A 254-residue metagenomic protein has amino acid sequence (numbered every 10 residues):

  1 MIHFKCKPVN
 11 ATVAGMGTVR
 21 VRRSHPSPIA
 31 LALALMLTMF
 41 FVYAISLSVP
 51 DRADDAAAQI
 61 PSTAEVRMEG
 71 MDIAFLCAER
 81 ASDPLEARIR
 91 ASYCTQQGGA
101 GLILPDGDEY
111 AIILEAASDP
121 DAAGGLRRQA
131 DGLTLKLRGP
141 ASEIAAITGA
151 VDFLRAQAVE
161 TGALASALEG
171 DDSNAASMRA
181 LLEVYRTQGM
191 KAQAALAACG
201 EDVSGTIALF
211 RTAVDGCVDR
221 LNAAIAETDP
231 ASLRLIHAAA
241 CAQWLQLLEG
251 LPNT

Functional and structural regions predicted by a protein language model:
M1-M16: N-terminal intrinsically disordered, acidic low-complexity segments at the extreme N-terminus
T12, G17-I29: Short, low-complexity patches enriched in S/T/P/G
S27-L47: Hydrophobic membrane-insertion alpha-helices, especially the h-region of bacterial N-terminal signal peptides
D54-G149: Solvent-exposed beta-strand motifs enriched in subsets of small alpha/beta binding domains, especially certain
E69-F75, A195-A198, C217-I225: Acidic/histidine-rich, surface-exposed loop or edge segments in extracytoplasmic proteins
G124-L181: Charged, amphipathic alpha-helical linkers/stalks
S173-D219: Intrinsically disordered, low-complexity segments enriched in Gly and acidic/Ser/Thr residues that form flexible
E201-T254: Extracytoplasmic/luminal low-complexity segments enriched in Pro/Gly and acidic/polar residues that act as flexible
